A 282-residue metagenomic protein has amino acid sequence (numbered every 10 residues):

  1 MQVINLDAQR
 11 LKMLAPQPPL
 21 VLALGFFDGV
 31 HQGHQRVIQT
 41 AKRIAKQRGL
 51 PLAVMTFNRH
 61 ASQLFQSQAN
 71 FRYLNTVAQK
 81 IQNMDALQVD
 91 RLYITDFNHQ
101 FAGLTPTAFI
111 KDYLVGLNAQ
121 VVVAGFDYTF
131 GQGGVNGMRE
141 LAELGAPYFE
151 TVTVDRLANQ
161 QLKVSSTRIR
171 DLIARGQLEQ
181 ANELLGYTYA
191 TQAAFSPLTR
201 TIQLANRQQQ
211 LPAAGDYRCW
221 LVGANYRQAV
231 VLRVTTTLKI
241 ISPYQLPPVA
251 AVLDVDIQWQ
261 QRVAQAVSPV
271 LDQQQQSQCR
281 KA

Functional and structural regions predicted by a protein language model:
M1-V21: Positively charged, low-complexity intrinsically disordered leader regions
Q17-V21, P51, F149-E150: Charged active-site motifs of nucleotide-sugar-dependent glycosyltransferases
V21-V37: Short, glycine-rich nucleotide/cofactor-binding loops
H31, M84, V122, A181 (+1 more regions): Residue-level signal for inorganic ion chemistry
Q35-Y113: Core alpha/beta nucleotide-donor-binding catalytic domains of modification enzymes
G103-I202, Q265-K281: Classical nucleotidyltransferase
P197-A282: Phosphate/ribose-recognition catalytic cores of enzymes acting on nucleotide-derived substrates
